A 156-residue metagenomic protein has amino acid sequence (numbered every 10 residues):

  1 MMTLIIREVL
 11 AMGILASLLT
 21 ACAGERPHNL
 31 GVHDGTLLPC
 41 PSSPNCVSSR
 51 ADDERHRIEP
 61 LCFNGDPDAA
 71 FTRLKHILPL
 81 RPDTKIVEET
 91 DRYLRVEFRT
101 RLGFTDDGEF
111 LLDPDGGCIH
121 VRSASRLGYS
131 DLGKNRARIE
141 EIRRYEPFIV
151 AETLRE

Functional and structural regions predicted by a protein language model:
M1-T20: Sec-dependent bacterial lipoprotein signal peptides
C22-E156: Ser/Thr-rich, low-complexity intrinsically disordered terminal regions
